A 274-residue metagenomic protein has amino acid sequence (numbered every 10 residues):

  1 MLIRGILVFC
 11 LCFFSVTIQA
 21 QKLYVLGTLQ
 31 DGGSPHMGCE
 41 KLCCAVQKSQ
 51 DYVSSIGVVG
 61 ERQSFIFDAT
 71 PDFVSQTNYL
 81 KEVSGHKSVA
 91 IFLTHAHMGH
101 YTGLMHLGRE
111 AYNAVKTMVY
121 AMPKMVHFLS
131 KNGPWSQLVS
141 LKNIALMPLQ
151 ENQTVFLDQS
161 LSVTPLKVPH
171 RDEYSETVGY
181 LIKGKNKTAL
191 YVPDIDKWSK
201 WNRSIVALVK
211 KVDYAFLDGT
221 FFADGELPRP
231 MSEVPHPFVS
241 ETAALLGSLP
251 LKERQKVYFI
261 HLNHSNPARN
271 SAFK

Functional and structural regions predicted by a protein language model:
L2-F9: Sec-dependent signal peptide recognition, specifically the positively charged N-region followed immediately by
S15-I18: N-terminal signal peptide c-region/cleavage motif recognized by signal peptidases
Q21-L80, L146-L208: Core dinuclear metal-dependent hydrolase active-site scaffold
K22, K116-M118, A145, D213 (+1 more regions): Residues at the starts of beta-strands that form the adenosine-phosphate
E61-Y120, K211-D213: Active-site metal-binding motif and surrounding structural segment of the metallo-beta-lactamase
F92, T117-V126, F216-D218, Y258-I260: Short internal beta-strands
K124-P134: A short, active-site helix/loop in glycosyltransferases that binds the activated sugar's phosphate group
N186-T188, I195-K274: Cap/insert and terminal regions of metallo-dependent hydrolase folds
